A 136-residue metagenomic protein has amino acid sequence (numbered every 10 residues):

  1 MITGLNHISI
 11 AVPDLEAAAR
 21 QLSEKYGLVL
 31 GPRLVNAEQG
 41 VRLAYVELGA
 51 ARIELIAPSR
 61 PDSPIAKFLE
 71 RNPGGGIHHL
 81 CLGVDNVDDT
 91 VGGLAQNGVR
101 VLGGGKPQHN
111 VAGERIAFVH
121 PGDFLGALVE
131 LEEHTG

Functional and structural regions predicted by a protein language model:
M1-V41, S63: Long, hydrophobic N-terminal alpha-helical segment
L5-P13, A44-E47, K67-G93, A117: Vicinal oxygen chelate
A18-Q21, T90-L94: Hydrophobic side chains in well-ordered alpha-helices
V29, L55-P64, F68-L69: Conserved secondary-structure micro-motifs at functional edges
R33-V35, P64-R71, N97, K106: Short, tandemly repeated low-complexity microdomains enriched for cysteine and small residues
A44-E47, E54, V91-G136: Vicinal oxygen chelate
G49-I53, R60-D62, V87: Short, charged/polar surface micro-motifs in flexible loops or helix N-caps
